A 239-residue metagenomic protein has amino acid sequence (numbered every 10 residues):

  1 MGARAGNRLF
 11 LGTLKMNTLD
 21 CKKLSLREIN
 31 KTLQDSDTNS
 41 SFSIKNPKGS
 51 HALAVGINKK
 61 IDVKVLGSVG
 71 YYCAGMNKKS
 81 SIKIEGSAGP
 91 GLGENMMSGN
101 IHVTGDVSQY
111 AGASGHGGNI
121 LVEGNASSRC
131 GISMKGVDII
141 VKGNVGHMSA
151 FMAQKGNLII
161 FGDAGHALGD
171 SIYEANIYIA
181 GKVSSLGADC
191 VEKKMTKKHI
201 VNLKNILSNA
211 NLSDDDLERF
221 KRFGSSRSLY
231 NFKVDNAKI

Functional and structural regions predicted by a protein language model:
G2-L53, N58-K60, E123, K142 (+2 more regions): Intrinsically disordered, low-complexity terminal regions
K15, L33-Q34, T104, I132-I140: Short, charge-rich amphipathic segments
T32-S41, A52-I61, Y72-S80, G91-S98 (+3 more regions): Beta-strand repeat architectures
K45-P47, L66-S68, G75-M76, E85-S87 (+10 more regions): Feature marks extracellular polysaccharide-active and adherence modules
V63, I82-I84, I101-V103, I120 (+3 more regions): All-beta strand scaffolds that present successive hydrophobic residues in beta-strands
V63, S80, G118-N119, K135-D138 (+1 more regions): Phosphate-binding glycine-rich loops and adjacent basic patches that engage nucleotide phosphates, nucleic-acid
G70, G89-P90, S108, G146 (+1 more regions): Leucine-rich repeat
